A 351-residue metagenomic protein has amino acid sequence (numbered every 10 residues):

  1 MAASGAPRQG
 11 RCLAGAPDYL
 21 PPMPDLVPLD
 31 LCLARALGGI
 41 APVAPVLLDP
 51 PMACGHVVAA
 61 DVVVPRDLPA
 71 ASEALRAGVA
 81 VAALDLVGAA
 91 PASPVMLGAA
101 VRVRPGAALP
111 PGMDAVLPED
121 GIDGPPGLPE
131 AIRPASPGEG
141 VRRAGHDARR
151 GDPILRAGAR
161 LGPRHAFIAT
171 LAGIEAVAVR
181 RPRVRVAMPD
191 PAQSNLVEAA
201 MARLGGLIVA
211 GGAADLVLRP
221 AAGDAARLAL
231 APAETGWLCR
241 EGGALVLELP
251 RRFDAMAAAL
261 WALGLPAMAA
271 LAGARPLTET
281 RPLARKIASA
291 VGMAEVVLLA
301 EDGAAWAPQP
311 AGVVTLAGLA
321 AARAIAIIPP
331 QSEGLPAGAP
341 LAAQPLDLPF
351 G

Functional and structural regions predicted by a protein language model:
M1-L13: Compositionally biased, low-complexity flexible segments
C12, P17-I174: Phosphate-interaction motifs
C12-L37, V197-E198, R203-G205, L228-A229 (+4 more regions): N-terminal intrinsically disordered, low-complexity, charge/repeat-rich segments that act as generic
V46, P50-P51, G55, A59-A60 (+3 more regions): Flexible glycine/proline-rich
V79, S93-P94, A100-V101, D114 (+9 more regions): Structural motif
V103, P111, A131-R133, R156-A157 (+6 more regions): General beta-strand structural signal in soluble alpha/beta enzymes
G140-P220, W237: Phosphate-binding glycine-rich loops and their immediate beta-loop-alpha structural context
